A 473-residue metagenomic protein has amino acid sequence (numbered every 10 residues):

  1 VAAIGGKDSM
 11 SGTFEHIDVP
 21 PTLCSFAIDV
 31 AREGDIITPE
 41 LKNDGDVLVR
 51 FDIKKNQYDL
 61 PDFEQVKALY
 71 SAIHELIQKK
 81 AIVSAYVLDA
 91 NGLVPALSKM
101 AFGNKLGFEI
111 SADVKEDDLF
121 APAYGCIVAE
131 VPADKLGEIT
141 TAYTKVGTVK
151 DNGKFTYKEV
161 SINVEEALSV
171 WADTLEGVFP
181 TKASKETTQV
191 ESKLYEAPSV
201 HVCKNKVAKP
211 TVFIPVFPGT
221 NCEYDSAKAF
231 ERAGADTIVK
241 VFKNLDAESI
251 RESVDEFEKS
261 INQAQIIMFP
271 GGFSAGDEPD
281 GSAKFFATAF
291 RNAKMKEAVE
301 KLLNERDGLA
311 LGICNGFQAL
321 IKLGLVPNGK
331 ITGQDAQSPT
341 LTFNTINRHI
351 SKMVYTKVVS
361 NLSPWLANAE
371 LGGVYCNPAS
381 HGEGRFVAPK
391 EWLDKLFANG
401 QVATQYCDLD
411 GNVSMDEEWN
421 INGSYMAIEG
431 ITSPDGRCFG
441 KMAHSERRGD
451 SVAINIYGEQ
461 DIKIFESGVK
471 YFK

Functional and structural regions predicted by a protein language model:
V1, V19-E64, L69, H74-I77 (+3 more regions): Mobile "lid/hinge" segments at catalytic clefts and subdomain interfaces of large enzymes
V1-L23, Y70, H74-F213, T220 (+1 more regions): Glycine-/charge-enriched secondary-structure boundary and capping motifs
T13-D18, D35-E40, D52-I53, Y58-D62 (+8 more regions): Short acidic, glycine/serine/threonine-rich loops at helix termini
T13-H16, I36-E40, E116-D118, H201-K204 (+6 more regions): A generic local secondary-structure boundary/capping motif
K158-I313, F317-N328, A336, T342-I350 (+5 more regions): N-terminal beta1-alpha1 cap of cysteine-dependent amidohydrolase-like domains
M353, V358-K473: C-terminal and late-domain segments of enzyme folds
